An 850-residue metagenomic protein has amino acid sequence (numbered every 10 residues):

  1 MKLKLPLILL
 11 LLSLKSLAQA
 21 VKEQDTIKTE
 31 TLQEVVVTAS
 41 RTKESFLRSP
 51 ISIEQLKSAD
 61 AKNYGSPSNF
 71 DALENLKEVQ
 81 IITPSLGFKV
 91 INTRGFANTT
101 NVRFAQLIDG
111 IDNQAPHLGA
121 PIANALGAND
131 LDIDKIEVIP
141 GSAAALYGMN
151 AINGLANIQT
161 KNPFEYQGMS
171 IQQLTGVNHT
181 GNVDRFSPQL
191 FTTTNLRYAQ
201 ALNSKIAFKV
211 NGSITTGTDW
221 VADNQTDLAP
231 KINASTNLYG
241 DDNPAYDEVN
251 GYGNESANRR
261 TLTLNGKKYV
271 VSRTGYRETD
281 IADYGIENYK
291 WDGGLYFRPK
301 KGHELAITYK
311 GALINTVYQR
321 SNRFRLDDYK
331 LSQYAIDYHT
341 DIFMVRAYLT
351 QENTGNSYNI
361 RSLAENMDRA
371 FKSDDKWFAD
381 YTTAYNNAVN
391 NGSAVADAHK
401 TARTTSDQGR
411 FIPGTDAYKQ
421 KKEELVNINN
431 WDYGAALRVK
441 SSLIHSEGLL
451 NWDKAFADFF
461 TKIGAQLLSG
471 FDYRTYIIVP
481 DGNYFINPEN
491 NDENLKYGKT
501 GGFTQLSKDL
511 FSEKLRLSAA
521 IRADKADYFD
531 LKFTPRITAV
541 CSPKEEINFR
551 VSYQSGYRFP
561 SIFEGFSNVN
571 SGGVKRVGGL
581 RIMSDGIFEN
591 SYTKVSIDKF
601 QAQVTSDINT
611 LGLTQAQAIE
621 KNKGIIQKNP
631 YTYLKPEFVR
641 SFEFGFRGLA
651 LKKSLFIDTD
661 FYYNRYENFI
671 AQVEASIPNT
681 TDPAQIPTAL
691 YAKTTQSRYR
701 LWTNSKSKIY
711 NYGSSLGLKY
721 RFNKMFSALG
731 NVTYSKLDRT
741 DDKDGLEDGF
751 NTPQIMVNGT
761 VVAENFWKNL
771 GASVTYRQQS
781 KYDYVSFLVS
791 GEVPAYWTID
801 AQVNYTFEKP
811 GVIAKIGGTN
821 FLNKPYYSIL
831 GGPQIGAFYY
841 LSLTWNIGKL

Functional and structural regions predicted by a protein language model:
P6, A199-K205, N211-G217, I286-N288 (+7 more regions): Conserved C-terminal beta-signal and adjacent last beta-strands/turns of outer-membrane beta-barrel proteins
A20-D60: Short, acidic, small-residue-rich periplasmic hinge/interaction motif at the N-terminus of Gram-negative outer-membrane
S45, I53, F70-A115, K135: Extracytoplasmic beta-strand/coil segments of soluble accessory domains associated with Gram-negative outer-membrane
A105-L107, K135, I139, L155-K161 (+4 more regions): Predominantly transmembrane beta-strands of Gram-negative outer membrane beta-barrel pores used for transport
N113-S142, L196: Short acidic/polar hinge/loop motifs at secondary-structure boundaries that mediate gating or recognition
L349-Q351, D397-L517, P687-I709, T775 (+1 more regions): Outer-membrane beta-barrel transmembrane domain signature of Gram-negative proteins, especially the mid-to-C-terminal
L510-E513, I657-D783, T844, K849: Gram-negative outer-membrane beta-barrel transporters
I582-S697: Membrane-embedded beta-barrel scaffold of Gram-negative outer-membrane proteins
